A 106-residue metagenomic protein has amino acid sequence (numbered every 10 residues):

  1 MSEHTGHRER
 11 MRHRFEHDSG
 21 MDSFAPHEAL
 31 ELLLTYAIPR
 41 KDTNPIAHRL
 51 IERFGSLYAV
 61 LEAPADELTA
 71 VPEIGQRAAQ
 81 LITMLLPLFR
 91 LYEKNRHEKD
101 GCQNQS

Functional and structural regions predicted by a protein language model:
M1-L33: Charged, compositionally biased N-terminal leader segments and the immediate start of the first structured element
S19-M21, L57-V71: A short amphipathic alpha-helix within small helical-bundle interaction modules
E28-L34, A47-L50, I82-L85: Short alpha-helical scaffolding segments that buttress acidic/His motifs in well-ordered protein cores
P45-Y58: Active-site-flanking structural segment that lines cofactor/substrate pockets
L88-R90: Short, basic alpha-helical nucleic acid-contact segments in DNA-binding proteins and DNA transaction factors
E93-S106: Long, charged amphipathic helices and adjacent flexible linkers at domain junctions
